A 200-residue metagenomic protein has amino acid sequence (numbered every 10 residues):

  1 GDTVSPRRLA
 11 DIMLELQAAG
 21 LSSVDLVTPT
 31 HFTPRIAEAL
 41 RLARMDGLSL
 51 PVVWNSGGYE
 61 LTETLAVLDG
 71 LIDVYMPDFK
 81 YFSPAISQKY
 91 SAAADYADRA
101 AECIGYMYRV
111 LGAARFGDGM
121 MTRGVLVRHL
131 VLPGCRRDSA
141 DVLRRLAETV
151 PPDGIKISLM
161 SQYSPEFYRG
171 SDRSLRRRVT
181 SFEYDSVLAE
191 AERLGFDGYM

Functional and structural regions predicted by a protein language model:
G1-G70, V74, S83-P84: Conserved Radical SAM active-site core
D2-T3, K89-A94, S171-R178: Short glycine-enriched, charge-decorated loop/helix-capping segments at active-site entrances that position
T33, G58-L61, F79-A97, G124-V127 (+2 more regions): Conserved radical SAM core fold
A39-V53, R99-V110, S181-E190: Alpha-helix-loop-beta-strand connector modules within alpha/beta enzyme cores
A43-M45, G70-I72, A93-Y96, S174-R176: Short, hinge-like loop/turn segments at secondary-structure boundaries
G47, D69-L71, D98-A101, M120-G124: Short gly/pro-enriched beta-turn/loop segments at secondary-structure junctions
S87-D118: Anionic-ligand binding region
Y108, G112-M200: Auxiliary Fe-S-binding modules of radical SAM enzymes
